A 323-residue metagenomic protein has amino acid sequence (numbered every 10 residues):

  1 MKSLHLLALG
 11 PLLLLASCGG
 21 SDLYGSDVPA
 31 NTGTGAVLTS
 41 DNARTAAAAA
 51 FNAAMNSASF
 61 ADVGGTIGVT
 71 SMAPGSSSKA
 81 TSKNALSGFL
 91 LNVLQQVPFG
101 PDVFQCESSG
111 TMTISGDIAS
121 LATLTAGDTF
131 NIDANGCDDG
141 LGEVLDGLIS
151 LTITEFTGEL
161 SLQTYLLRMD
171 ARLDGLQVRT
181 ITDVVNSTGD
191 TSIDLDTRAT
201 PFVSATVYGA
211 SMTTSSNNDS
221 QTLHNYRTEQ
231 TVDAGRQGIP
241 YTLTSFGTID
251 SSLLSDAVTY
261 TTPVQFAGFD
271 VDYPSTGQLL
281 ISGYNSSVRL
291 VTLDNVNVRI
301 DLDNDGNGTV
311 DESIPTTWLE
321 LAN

Functional and structural regions predicted by a protein language model:
M1-L7: Bacterial N-terminal signal peptides that target proteins for export
L14-S17: C-terminal motif of bacterial Sec signal peptides marking the signal peptidase cleavage site
G20: Short, conserved catalytic or interaction motifs in soluble domains
L23-N323: Low-complexity, intrinsically disordered segments exposed to solvent
